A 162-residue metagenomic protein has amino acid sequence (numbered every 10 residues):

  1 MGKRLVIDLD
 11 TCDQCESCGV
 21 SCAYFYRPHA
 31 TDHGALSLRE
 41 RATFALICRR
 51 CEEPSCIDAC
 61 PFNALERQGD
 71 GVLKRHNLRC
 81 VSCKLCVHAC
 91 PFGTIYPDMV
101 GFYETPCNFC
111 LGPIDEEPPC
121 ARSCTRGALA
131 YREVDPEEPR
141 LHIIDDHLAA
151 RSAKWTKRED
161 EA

Functional and structural regions predicted by a protein language model:
M1-C12, E16-R39, T43: N-terminal cysteine/histidine-rich coordination modules
G2, E40-I57, L78-A162: Flanking helices and flexible, charged tails adjoining ferredoxin-like Fe-S electron-transfer domains in multi-subunit
I7, R75-H76: Hydrophobic face of beta-strands forming the core of extended beta-sheets/solenoids, especially the left-handed
S17, K74, Y96: Short, flexible micro-motifs
R67-K74: Mid-length scaffold segments of soluble, non-membrane domains
